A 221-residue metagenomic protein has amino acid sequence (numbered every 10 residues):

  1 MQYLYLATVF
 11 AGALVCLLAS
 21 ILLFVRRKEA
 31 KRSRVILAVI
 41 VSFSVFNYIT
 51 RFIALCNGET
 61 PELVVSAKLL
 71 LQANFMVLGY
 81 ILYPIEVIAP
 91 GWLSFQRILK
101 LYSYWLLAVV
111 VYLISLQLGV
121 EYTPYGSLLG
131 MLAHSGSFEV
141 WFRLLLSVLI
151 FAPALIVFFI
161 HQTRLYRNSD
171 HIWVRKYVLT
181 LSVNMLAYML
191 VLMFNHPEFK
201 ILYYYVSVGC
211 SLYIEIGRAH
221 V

Functional and structural regions predicted by a protein language model:
M1-K28, S147-I160: First transmembrane helix
Q2-C16, R32-F46, T50-W92, R97-I114: Individual alpha-helical transmembrane segments in multi-pass integral membrane proteins
S20-K28, I81-I88, T163-R164: C-terminal ends of transmembrane helices
R27-I49, L101-S103, M131-N195, Y203-C210: Alpha-helical transmembrane segments of multi-pass integral membrane proteins
T50-T60, I114-S127, T163, A187-E198: Juxtamembrane "helix-exit" motif on the non-cytosolic side of transmembrane helices
E59-L71, S127-H134, E198-G209: Non-cytosolic membrane-interface motifs at loop->transmembrane helix junctions
L93-S147: Membrane-anchoring/interfacial helices and their immediately flanking loops in integral membrane proteins
A219-V221: Conserved small/polar residues in nucleotide/adenosyl-binding loops
